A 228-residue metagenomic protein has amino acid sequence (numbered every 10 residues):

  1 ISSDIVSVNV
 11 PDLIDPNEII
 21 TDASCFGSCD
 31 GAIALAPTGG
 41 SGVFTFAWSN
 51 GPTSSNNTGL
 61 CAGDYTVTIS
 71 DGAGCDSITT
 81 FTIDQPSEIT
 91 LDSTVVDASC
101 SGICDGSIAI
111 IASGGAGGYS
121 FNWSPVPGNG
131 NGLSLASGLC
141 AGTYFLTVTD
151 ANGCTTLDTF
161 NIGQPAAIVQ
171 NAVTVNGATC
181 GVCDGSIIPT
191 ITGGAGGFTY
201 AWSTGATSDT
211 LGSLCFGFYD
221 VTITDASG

Functional and structural regions predicted by a protein language model:
I1-G228: Proline- and Ser/Thr-rich low-complexity, intrinsically disordered segments
